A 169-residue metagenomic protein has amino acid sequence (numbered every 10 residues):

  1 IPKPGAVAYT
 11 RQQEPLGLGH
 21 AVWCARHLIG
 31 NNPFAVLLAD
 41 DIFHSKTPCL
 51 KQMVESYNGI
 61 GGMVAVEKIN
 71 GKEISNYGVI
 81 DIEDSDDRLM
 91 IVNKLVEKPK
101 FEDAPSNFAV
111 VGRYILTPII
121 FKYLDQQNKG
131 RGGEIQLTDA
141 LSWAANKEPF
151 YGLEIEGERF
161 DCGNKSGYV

Functional and structural regions predicted by a protein language model:
I1-I82, D125: Conserved beta-loop-beta/alpha segment of the NTase-like Rossmann-fold superfamily that binds/positions NTPs
A35, V54-E55, D86-V169: Catalytic-core segments of class I nucleotidyltransferases/pyrophosphorylases that form NMP-activated intermediates
